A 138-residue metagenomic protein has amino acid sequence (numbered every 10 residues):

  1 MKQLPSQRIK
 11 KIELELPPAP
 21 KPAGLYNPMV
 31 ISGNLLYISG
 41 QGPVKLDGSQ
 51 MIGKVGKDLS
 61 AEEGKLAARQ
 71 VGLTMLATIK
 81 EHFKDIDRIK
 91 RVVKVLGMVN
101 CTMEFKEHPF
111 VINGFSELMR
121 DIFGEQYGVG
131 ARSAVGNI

Functional and structural regions predicted by a protein language model:
M1-I138: Short, polar/acidic, helix-capping and beta-turn segments at strand->helix junctions that line the mouths
